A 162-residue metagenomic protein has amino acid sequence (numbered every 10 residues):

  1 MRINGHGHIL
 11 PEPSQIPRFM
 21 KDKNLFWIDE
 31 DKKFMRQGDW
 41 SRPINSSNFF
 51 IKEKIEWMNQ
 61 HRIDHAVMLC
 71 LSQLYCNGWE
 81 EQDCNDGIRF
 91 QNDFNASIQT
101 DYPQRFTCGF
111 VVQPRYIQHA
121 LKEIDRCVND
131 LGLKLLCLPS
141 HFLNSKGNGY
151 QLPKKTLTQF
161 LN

Functional and structural regions predicted by a protein language model:
M1-N162: Helix-coil boundary/capping segments in enzymes
